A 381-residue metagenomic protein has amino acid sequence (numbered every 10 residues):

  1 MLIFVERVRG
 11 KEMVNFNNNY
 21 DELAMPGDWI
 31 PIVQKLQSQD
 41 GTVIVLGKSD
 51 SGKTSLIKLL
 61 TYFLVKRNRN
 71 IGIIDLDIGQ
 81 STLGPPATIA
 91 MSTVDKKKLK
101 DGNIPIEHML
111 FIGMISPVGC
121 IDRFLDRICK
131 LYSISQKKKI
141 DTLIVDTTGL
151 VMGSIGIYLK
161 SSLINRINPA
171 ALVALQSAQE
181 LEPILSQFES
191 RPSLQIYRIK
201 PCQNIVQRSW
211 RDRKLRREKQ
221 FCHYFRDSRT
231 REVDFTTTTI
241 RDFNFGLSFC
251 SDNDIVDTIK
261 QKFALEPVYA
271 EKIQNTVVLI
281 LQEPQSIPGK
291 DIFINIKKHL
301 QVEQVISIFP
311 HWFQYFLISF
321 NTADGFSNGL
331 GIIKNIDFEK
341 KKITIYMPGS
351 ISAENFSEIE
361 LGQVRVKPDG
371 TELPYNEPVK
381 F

Functional and structural regions predicted by a protein language model:
M1-G41, V45, R69, A170-F381: Preference for solvent-exposed, low-hydrophobicity sequence contexts
E22-L46, N68, G72-L143, V151: Nucleotide-state-sensitive switch-loop elements of NTP-binding domains
T42, T61-F63: Non-transmembrane, aqueous-exposed alpha-helical and coiled segments at domain scale
S49: The conserved Walker
K53: Conserved lysine of the Walker
L56, L60: Hydrophobic positions on the alpha1 helix immediately C-terminal to the Walker A/P-loop
Y62, T88-I89, S161-S162, Q187-R191 (+1 more regions): Short, solvent-exposed amphipathic alpha-helical segments in soluble enzyme and RNA/protein-processing domains
I134, K138-K200: Phosphate/Mg2+-binding loops and adjacent switch elements in nucleotide/diphosphate-handling enzyme cores
